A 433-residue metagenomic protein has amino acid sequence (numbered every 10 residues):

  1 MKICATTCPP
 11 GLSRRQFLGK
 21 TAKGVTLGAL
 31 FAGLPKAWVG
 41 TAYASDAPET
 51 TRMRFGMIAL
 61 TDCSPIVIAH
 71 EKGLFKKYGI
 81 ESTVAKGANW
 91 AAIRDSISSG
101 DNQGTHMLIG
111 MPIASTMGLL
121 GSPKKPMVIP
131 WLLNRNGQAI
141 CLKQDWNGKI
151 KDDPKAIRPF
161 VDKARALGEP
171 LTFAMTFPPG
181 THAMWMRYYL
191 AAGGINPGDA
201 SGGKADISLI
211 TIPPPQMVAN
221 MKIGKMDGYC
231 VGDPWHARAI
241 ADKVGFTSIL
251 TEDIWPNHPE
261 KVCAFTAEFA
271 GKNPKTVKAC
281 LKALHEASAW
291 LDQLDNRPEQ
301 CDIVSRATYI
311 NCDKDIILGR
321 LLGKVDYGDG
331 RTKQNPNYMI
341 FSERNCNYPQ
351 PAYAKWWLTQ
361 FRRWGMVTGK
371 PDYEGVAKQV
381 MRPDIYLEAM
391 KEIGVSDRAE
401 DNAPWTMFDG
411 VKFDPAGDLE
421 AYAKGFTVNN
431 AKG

Functional and structural regions predicted by a protein language model:
M1-K23, K36: N-terminal secretory signal peptides
C4, S45-I210, N220-I240, V244-N257 (+2 more regions): Short, glycine-/small- and polar/acidic-enriched structural segments that line small-molecule recognition paths
K23-L30: Hydrophobic alpha-helical transmembrane segments of multipass membrane transporters and ion channels, focusing on
V39-A44: Boundary at the C-terminal end of the N-terminal hydrophobic targeting segment
A139-C141, V262-F265, F269-A270: Short glycine- and hydrophobic/aromatic-rich loop-to-beta-strand nucleating segment in the catalytic cores
P214-V218: Functional cores that coordinate and move charged inorganic groups
K272-I385: Secondary-structure end/capping motifs
K355-G433: Conserved C-terminal helix/tail region of periplasmic/extracytoplasmic solute-binding proteins
